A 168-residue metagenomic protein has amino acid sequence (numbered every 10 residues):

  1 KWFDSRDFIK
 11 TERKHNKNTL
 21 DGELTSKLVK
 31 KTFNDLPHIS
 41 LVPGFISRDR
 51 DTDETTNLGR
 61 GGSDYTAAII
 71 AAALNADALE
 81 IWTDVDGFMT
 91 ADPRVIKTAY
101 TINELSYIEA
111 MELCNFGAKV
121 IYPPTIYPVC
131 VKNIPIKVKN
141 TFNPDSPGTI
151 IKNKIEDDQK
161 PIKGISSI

Functional and structural regions predicted by a protein language model:
K1-I126: Nucleotide/pyrophosphate-binding catalytic subdomain
W2-S5, K10, M89, V138-E156: Terminal amphipathic helices with adjacent charged low-complexity linkers/tails
K14-K17, P93-R94, K132, I136 (+1 more regions): Charge-rich, low-complexity amphipathic helices in intrinsically disordered tails/linkers adjacent to domains
G22-L24, G62, T141-N143, D158-Q159: Short, charged low-complexity intrinsically disordered segments located at boundaries of structured domains
I39-V42, V138, I151, I162: Hydrophobic aliphatic residue packing
L74, V131-K132, S167-I168: Short gly/pro-enriched beta-turn/loop segments at secondary-structure junctions
F116-P147: Conserved glycine-bearing catalytic or ligand-binding loops at nucleotide- and phosphate-handling centers of large
I150-I168: A conserved regulatory-domain signal marking ACT and ACT-like small-molecule sensing domains and adjacent regulatory
